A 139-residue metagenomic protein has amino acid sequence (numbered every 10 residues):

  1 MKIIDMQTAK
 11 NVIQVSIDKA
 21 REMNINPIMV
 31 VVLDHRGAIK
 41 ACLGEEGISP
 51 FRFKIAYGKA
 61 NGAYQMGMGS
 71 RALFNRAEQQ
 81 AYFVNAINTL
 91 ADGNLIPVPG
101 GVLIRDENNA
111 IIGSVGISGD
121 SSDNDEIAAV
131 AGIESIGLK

Functional and structural regions predicted by a protein language model:
M1-K139: Flexible, solvent-exposed loop/hinge segments and secondary-structure transition points
